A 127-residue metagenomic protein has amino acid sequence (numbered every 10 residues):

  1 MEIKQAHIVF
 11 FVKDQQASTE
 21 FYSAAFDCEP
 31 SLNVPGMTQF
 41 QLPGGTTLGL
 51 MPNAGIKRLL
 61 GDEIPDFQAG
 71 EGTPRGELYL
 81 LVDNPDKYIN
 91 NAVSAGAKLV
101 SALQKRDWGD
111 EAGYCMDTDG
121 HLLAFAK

Functional and structural regions predicted by a protein language model:
M1-A6, C28-L81, I89-M116, K127: Vicinal oxygen chelate
V9-D14, D107: Conserved beta-strand-loop-alpha-helix junction that forms the acyl-donor binding cleft
D14-C28: Amphipathic alpha-helical segments
F21-Y22, A92, G120: Conserved active-site tyrosine of GNAT-family acetyltransferases
K87, H121: Conserved Rossmann-like nucleotide-cofactor binding loop
L122-A126: Short C-terminal beta-strand
